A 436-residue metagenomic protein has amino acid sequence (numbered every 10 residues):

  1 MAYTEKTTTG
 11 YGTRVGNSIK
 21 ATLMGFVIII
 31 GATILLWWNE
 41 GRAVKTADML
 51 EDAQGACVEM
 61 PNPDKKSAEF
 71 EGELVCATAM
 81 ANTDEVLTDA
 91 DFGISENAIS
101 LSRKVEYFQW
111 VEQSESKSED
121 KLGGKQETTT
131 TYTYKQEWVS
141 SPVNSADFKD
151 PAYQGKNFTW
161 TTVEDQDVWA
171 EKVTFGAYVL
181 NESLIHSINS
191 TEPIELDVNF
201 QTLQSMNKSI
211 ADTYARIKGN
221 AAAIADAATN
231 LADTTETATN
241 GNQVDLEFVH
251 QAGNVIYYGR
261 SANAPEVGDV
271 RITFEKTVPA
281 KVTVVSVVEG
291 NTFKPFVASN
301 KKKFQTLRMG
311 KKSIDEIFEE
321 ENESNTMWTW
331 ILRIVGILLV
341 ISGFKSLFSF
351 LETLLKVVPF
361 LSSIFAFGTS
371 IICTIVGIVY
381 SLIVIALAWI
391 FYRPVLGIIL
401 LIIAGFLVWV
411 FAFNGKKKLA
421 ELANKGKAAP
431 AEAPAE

Functional and structural regions predicted by a protein language model:
M1-T9: Membrane-proximal N-terminal segments immediately preceding the first transmembrane helix
T7, T329, G336, G343-E436: Alpha-helical transmembrane segments forming the membrane-embedded cores of inner-membrane proteins across
G12-V15, K302-S342, A366: Cytosolic-side membrane-insertion boundary helix
T13-R42: Hydrophobic alpha-helical transmembrane signal-anchor segments
L35-W38, L339, G343: Hydrophobic alpha-helical membrane-associated segments
E40-P63: Alpha-helical transmembrane signal-anchor/signal-peptide segments
P63-E73, G93-E96: Short, solvent-exposed beta-strand/turn "edge" segments of beta-rich domains on protein surfaces
C76, M80-A90, I94-N291: Soluble non-transmembrane domains of integral membrane proteins
